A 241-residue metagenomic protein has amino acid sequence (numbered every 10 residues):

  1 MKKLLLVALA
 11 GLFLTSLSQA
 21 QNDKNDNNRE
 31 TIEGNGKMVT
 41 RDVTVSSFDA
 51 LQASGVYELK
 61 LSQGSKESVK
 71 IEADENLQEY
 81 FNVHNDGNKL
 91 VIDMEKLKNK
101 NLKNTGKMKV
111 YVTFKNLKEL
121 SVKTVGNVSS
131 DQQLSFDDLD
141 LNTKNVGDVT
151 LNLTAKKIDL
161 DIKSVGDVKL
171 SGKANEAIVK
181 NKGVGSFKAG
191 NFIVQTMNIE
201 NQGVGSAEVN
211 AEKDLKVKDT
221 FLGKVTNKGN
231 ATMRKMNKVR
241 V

Functional and structural regions predicted by a protein language model:
M1-K163, D167-K182, S186-V241: Intrinsically disordered, low-complexity terminal regions
